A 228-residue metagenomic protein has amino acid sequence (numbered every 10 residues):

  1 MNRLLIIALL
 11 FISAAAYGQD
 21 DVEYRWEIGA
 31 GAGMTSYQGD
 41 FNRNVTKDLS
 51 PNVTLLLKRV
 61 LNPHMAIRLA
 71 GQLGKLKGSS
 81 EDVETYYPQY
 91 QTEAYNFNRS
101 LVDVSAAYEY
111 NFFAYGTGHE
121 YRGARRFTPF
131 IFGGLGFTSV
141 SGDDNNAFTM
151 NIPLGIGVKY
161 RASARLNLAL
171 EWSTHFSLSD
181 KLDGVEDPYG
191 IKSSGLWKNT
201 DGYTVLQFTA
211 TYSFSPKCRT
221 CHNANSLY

Functional and structural regions predicted by a protein language model:
G18-K58, Q207, T211-C218, Y228: Short glycine/proline- and aromatic-enriched beta-strand/turn motifs that initiate or cap beta-hairpins
E23, V60-H64, F113-Y115, R161-S163 (+1 more regions): Outer-membrane beta-barrel channels and translocator barrels
Y24, K47-P51, S100-V104, R125-F127 (+2 more regions): Residues that define the transmembrane beta-barrel architecture of outer-membrane proteins
E27-G29, A66-R68, F130-F132, N167-A169 (+1 more regions): Residue-level detector of the transmembrane beta-barrel scaffold of outer-membrane proteins
A30-M34, L55-R59, A106-Y110, G133-F137 (+3 more regions): Residues on the lipid-exposed face of transmembrane beta-strands in outer-membrane beta-barrel proteins
T46-L49, E84-Y90, V185-K192, L227: Flexible, surface-exposed loop regions and adjacent strand-edge segments of Gram-negative outer-membrane beta-barrel
P63-D143: Gram-negative (and chloroplast) outer-membrane scaffold detector with strong preference for beta-barrel transmembrane
L101, S163-Y228: Predominantly the C-terminal beta-signal and adjacent terminal strand-loop region of outer-membrane beta-barrel
